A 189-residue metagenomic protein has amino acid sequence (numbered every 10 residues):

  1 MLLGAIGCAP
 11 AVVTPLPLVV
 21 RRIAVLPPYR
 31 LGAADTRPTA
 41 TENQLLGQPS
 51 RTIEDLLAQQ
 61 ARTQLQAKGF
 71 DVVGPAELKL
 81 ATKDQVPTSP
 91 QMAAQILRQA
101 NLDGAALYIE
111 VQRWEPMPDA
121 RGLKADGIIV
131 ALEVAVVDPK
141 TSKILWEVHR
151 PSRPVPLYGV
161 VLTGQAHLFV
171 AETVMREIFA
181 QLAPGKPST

Functional and structural regions predicted by a protein language model:
M1-L2: N-terminal export leaders
G7-L78, A180-T189: A structural "domain/chain start" motif
P28-L31, E110-P116, P151: Generic short beta-strand segments
E42-T52, K83, A120, V160-Q165: Second-shell loop/turn segments in exported
L45-L46, K124-A125, I129-A131, V137-S188: Short secondary-structure boundary motifs at beta->alpha junctions and helix caps
I53, L57, A61, S89-A93 (+2 more regions): Stable alpha-helical elements in mature extracytoplasmic
E77-S89: Amphipathic, coiled-coil-like alpha-helical scaffolding segments used for oligomerization/assembly
V86-T141: Surface-exposed short loop/turn segments
